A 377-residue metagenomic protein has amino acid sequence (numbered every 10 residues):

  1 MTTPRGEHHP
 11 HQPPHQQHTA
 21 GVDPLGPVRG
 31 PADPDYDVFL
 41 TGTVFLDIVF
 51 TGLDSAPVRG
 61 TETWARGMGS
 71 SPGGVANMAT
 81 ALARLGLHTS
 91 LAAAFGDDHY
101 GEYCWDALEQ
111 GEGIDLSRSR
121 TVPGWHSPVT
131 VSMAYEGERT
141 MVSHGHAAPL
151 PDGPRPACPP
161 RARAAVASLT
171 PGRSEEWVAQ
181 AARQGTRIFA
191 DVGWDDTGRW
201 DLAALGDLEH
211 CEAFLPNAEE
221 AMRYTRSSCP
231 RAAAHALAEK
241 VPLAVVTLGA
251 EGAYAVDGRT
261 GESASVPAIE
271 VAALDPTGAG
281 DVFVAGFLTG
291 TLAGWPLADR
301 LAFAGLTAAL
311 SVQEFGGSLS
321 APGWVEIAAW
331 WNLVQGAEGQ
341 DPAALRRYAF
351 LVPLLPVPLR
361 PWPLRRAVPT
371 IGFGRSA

Functional and structural regions predicted by a protein language model:
M1-F39, P230-A377: Conserved phosphate-binding/catalytic region of the ribokinase-like
G21, A182-R187, G193-S265: Conserved phosphate/ATP/ADP-binding segment of small-molecule kinases
Y36, L46, V58-G69, R84-A164 (+1 more regions): Conserved N-terminal subdomain of the carbohydrate kinase-like
V44-R59, Y254-S265: Acidic-glycine-rich active-site phosphate/pyrophosphate-binding loop
V75-R84: Histidine-anchored nucleotide/phosphate-binding helix
T80, D106, A179, L205-G206 (+2 more regions): Alpha-helical segments flanking ligand/cofactor-binding loops in enzyme cores
G101, P151, R173-W177, G198-W200: Short, well-ordered alpha-helical microsegments
A165-G172, V192-G193: Catalytic beta/alpha-barrel core
